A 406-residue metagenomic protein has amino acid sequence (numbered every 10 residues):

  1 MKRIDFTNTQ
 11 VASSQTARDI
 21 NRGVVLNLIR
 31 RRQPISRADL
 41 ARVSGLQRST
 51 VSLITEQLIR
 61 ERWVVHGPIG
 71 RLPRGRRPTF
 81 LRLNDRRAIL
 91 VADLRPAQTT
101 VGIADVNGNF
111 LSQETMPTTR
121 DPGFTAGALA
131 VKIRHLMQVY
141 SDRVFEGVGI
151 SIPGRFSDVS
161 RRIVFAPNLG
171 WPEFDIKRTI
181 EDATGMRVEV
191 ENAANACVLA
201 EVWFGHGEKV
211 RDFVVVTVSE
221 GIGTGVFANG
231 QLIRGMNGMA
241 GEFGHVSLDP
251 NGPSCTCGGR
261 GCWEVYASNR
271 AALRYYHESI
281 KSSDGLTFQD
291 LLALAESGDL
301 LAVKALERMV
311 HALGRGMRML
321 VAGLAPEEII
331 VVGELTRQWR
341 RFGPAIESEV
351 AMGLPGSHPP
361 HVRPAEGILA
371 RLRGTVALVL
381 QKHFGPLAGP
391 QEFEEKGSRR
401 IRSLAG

Functional and structural regions predicted by a protein language model:
M1-I69, P73-P117, D121-V144, T184 (+2 more regions): ATP-binding/phosphotransfer module of carbohydrate and carboxylate kinases, centering on a glycine-rich
R31-R32, F204, S219: Short helix-capping/turn signature of helix-turn-helix
R77-T79, N84-R87, V202, H206-F213: Short, basic/aromatic recognition patches
F80, I89-D93, F145-G149, F213-T217 (+1 more regions): Short glycine-aspartate micro-motif
D105, D158, F227: Short, acidic, Ser/Thr-enriched surface-loop or helix-capping motifs
F110-D212, R341-M352: Glycine-rich phosphate-binding loop and adjoining helix at the ATP-binding site of ATP-dependent phosphoryl-transfer
I152, V218-E220, N269, G333-E334: Short secondary-structure boundary segments
V210-Y266: Glycine-rich phosphate-binding loop of actin/hexokinase-like ATP-binding domains
